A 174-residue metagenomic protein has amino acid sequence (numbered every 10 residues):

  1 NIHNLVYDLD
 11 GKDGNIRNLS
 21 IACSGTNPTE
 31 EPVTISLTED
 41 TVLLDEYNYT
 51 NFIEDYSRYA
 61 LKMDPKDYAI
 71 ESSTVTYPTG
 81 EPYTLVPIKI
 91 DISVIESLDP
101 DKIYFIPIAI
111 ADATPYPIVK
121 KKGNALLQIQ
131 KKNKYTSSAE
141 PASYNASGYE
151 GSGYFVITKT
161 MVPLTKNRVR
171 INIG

Functional and structural regions predicted by a protein language model:
N1-I70, Y77, E81-Y83, P100-Y104 (+2 more regions): Acidic/polar, low-complexity intrinsically disordered N-terminal segments immediately downstream of a Sec signal
H3-Y7, Y68, I108, A125-L127 (+1 more regions): Residue-level marker of intrinsically disordered, low-complexity segments enriched for small/polar residues
L5-V6, S73, S93, N124: Residue-level detector of alpha-helix boundaries and kinks
I21, I35-L37, I88, I108 (+1 more regions): Preference for bulky hydrophobic residues occupying beta-strand positions in well-ordered beta-sheet regions
V33-I35, Y47-Y49, P87-K89, K120-K122 (+2 more regions): Generic alpha-helix signal with a bias toward terminal, lower-confidence helices and secondary-structure junctions
L85-Q130: A compact, surface-exposed functional segment
K122-G174: Ser/Thr/Gly/Pro-rich, low-complexity flexible regions
